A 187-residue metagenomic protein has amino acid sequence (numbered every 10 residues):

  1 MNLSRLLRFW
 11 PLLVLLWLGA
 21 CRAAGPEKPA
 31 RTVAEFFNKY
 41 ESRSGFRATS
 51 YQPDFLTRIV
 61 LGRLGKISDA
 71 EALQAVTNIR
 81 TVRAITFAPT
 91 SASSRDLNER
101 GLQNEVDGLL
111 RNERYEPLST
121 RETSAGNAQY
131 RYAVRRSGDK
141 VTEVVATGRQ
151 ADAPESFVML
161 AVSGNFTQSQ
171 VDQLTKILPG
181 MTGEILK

Functional and structural regions predicted by a protein language model:
M1-W10: Bacterial N-terminal signal peptides that target proteins for export
W17-A20: C-terminal motif of bacterial Sec signal peptides marking the signal peptidase cleavage site
R22-G25: Bacterial signal peptide processing site
A30-E105: Early exported N-terminus immediately downstream of N-terminal targeting peptides
R43-F46, T77-V82, N112, A125-N127 (+2 more regions): Extracytoplasmic
D107-R136, E184-K187: Short Gly/Thr-rich strand-loop-strand
A133-T167: A short, solvent-exposed beta-edge/loop patch
G164-K187: C-terminal partner/receptor-binding element of secreted or periplasmic proteins
